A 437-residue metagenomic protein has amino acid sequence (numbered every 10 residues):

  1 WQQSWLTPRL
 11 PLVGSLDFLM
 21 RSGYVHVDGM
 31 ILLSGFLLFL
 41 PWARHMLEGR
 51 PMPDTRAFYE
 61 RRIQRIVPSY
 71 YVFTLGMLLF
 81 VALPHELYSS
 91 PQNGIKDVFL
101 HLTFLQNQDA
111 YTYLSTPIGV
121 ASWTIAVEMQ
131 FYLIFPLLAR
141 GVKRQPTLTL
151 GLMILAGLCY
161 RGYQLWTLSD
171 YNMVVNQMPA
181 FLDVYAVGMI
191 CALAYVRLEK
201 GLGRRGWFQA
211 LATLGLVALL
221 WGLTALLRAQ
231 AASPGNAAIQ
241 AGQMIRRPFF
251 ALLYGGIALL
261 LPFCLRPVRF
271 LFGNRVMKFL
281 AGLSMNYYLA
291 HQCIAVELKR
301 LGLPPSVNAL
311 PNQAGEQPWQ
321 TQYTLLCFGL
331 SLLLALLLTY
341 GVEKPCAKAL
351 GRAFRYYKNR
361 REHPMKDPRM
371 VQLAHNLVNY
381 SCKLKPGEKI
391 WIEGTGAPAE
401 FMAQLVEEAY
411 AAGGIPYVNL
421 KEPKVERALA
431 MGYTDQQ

Functional and structural regions predicted by a protein language model:
W1-H45, I66-Y70, K96, L100-Q106 (+7 more regions): Functionally critical transmembrane alpha-helices in membrane proteins and complexes, commonly lining
W1-Q3, L79, N107, M153-L165 (+2 more regions): Aromatic-anchored segments of alpha-helical transmembrane domains
S15, P51-R62, I66-V127, G157-N172 (+3 more regions): Membrane-interface helix-loop-helix regions
S22-V27, A43-A82, P91-L100, Q130-Y132 (+6 more regions): Transmembrane alpha-helical segments and their boundary/interface "anchor" motifs in multi-pass integral membrane
H26-A43, W123-A139, M153-G203, L219-A225 (+2 more regions): Specific transmembrane alpha-helix
A43-R50, G141-L148, L193-F208, P262-F279 (+1 more regions): Membrane-interface junctions at the ends of membrane-embedded or membrane-associated helices
Y185, M189-I190, A212-K344: Alpha-helical transmembrane segments of multi-pass integral membrane proteins
M365-Q437: Active-site bordering "gate/hinge" segments that shape substrate access to catalytic or cofactor-binding pockets
